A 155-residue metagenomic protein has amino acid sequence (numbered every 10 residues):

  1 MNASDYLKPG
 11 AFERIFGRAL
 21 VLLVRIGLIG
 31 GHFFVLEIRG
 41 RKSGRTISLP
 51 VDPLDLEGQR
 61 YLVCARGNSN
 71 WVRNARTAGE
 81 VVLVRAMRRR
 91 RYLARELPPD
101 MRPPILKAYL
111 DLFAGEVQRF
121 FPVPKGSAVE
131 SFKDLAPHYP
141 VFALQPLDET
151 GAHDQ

Functional and structural regions predicted by a protein language model:
M1-F34, Q118-S127, S131-H138: Alpha-helical membrane-targeting segments
D5-K8, C64, P98: Alpha-helix initiation/capping motif
D5-P9, S43-R45, T77-A78: Short hydrophobic/aromatic-rich motifs at helix boundaries and adjacent loops
P9-F12, T46-L49, L83: Short amphipathic alpha-helical segments, especially helix-boundary/capping motifs
L20, R41, V72: Short glycine-/small-residue-rich flexible loop motifs, especially phosphate/cofactor-binding loops
G31-A65: Short beta-strand segments
Q59, R66-D148: Short, structured beta-strand-loop surface elements
L147-Q155: Generic C-terminal helix-cap and adjacent flexible tail
